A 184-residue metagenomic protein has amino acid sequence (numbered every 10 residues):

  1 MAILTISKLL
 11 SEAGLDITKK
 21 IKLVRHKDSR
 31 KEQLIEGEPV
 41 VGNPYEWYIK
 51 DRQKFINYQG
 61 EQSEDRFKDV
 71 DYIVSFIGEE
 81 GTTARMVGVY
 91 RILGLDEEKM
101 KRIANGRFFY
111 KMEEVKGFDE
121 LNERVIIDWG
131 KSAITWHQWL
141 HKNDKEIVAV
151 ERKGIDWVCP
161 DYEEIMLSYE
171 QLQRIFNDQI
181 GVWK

Functional and structural regions predicted by a protein language model:
M1-S29, T82-V87, G94-K184: Contiguous surface segments at macromolecular interaction interfaces
I3-R85: Acidic, glycine-rich low-complexity segments with interspersed aromatic residues
